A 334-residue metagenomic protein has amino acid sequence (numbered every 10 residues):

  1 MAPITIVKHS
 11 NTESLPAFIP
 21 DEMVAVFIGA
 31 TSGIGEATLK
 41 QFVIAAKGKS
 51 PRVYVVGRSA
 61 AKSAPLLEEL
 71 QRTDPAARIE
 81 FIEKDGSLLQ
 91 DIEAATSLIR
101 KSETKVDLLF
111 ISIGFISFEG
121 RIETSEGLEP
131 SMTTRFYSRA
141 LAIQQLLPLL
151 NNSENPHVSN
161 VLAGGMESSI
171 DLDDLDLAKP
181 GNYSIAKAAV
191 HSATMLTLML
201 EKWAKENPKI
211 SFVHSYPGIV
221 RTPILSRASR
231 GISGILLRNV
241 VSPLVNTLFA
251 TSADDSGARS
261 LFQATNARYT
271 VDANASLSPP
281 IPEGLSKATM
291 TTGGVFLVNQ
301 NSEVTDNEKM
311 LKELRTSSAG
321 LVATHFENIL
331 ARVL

Functional and structural regions predicted by a protein language model:
M1-I82, L98, D173-L175, P180-L334: NAD(P)H-dependent oxidoreductase Rossmann-fold/reductase module
V24-F27, K105, L109-F110, V158: Conserved hydrophobic beta-strands of the Rossmann-like cofactor-binding core in SDR/related NAD(P)H-dependent
S50, V106, L150-D171, P208-I210: Active-site loop of short-chain dehydrogenase/reductase
E83-K105: Conserved Rossmann-fold cofactor-binding substructure of NAD(P)-dependent oxidoreductases
F110-E119: Conserved NAD(P)H cofactor-binding loop of Rossmann-fold oxidoreductase domains
F118-R135, K179: Short alpha-helical oligomerization interface
P130-S138, H191, T251: Glycine-rich NAD(P)-binding loop of the Rossmann-fold in SDR/ketoreductase-type enzymes
T134-V158, E201, K205: Amphipathic alpha-helical dimer-interface segment in Rossmann-like NAD(P)H-dependent oxidoreductases
